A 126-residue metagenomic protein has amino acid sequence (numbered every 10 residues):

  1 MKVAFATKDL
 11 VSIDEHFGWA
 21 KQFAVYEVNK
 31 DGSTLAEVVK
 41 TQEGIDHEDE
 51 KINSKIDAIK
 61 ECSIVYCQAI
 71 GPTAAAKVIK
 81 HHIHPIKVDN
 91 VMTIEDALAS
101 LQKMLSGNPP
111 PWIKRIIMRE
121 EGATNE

Functional and structural regions predicted by a protein language model:
M1-S54, K60-E61, N90-E126: Non-catalytic interface/targeting segments
D57-V91: Mid-chain, well-packed structural core segment of small domains
